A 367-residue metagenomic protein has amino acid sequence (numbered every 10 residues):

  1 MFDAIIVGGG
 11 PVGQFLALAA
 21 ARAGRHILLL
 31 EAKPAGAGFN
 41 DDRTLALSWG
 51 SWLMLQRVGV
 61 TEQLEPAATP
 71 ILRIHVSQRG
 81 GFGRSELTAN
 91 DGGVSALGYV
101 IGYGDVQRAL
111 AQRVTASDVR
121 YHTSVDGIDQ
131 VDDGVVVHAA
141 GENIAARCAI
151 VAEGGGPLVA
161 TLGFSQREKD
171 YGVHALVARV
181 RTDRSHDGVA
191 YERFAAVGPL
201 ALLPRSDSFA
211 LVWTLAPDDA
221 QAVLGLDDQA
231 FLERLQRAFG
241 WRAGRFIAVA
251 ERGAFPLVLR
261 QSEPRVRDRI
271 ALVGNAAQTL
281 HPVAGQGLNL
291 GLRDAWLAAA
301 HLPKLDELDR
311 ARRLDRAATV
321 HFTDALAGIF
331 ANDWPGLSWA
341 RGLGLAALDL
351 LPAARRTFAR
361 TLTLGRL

Functional and structural regions predicted by a protein language model:
F2-L29: N-terminal Rossmann-like FAD-binding beta1-loop-alpha1 element of flavoenzymes
V12, A35, G156: Conserved Rossmann-like nucleotide-cofactor binding loop
A21-R43: Glycine-rich FAD pyrophosphate-binding loop
D41-R79: N-terminal FAD cofactor-binding segment of flavoenzymes
L55, G141-N143, A149-R245, V249-R252: Conserved FAD-binding catalytic core of PHBH/FMO-like flavoproteins
L64-L162, E168-A175, D228: Conserved N-terminal helical subregion
A222-L290, D294-P303: FAD/FMN-dependent oxidoreductases across multiple families
A300-L367: C-terminal helical "tail/cap" subdomain of flavin- and related membrane-associated enzymes
